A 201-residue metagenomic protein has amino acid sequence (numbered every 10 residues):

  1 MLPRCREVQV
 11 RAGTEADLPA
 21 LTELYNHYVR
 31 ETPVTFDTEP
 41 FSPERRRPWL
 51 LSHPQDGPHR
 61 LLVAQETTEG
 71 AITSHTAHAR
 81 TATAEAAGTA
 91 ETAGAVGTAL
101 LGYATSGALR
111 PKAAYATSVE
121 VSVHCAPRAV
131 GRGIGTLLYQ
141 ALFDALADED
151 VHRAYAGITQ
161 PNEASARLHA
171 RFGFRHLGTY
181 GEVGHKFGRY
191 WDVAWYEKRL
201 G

Functional and structural regions predicted by a protein language model:
V8-L21: A short beta-loop-alpha structural element at the N-terminal edge of CoA-dependent acyl/N-acetyltransferase catalytic
E23-P40, S52-H53: Helix-loop element at the rim of GNAT/NAT acetyltransferase active sites that forms part of the acceptor-substrate
P40-A84, G88-R128, Y139-Q140, A145 (+1 more regions): Acetyl-CoA-dependent GNAT
T105-A108, A113, Y155-I158, A170 (+2 more regions): Conserved catalytic-core motifs of GNAT/GCN5-like acyltransferases
V130, A156-A166: Conserved beta-strand-loop-alpha-helix junction that forms the acyl-donor binding cleft
G131-A145, R167-R171: Conserved acetyl-CoA-binding loop-helix of GNAT-fold acetyltransferases
L146-I158: Conserved GNAT acetyl-CoA-binding A-motif
